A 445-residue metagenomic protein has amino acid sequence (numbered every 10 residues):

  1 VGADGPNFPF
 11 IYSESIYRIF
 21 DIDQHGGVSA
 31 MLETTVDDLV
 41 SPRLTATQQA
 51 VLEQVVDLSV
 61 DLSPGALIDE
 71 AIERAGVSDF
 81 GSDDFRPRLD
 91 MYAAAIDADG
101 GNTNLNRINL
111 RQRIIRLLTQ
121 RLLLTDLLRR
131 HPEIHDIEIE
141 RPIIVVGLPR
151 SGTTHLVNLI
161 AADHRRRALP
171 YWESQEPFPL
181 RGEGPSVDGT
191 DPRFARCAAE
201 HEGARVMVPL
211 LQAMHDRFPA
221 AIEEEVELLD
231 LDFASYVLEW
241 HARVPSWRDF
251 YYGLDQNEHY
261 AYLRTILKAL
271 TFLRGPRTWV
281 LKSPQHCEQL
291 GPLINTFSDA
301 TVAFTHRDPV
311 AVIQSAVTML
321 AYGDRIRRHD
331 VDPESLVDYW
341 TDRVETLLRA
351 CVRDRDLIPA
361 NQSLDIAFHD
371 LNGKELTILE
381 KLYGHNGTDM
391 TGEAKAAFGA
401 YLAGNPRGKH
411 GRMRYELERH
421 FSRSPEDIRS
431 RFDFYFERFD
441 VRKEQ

Functional and structural regions predicted by a protein language model:
P6-Q24: Short, intrinsically disordered or compositionally biased N-terminal tails of bacterial proteins
G26-D126, V244-Y260, L267-R274, A316-D365 (+1 more regions): PAPS-dependent sulfotransferases, especially Golgi type II membrane carbohydrate sulfotransferases
L127-D136: Pre-Walker A adenine-sensing motif
E140-P142: Pre-Walker A (Motif I) flank of P-loop NTPase domains
V145-A161: Glycine-rich phosphate-binding P-loop
D163-Y171: Post-Walker A helix-loop "phosphate-sensing" segment adjacent to the P-loop in P-loop NTPases
Q175-W279: PAPS-dependent sulfation machinery
L293-V317: Conserved phosphate-donor/acceptor-positioning beta-strand/loop module used by diverse small-molecule
